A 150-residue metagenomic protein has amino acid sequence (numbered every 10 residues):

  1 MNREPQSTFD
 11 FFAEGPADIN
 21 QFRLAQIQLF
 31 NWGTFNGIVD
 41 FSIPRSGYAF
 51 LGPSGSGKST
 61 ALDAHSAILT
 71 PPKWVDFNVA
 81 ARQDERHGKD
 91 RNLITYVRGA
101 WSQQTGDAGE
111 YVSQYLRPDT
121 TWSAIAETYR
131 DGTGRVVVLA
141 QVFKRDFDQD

Functional and structural regions predicted by a protein language model:
M1-D150: Extreme N-terminal "head/tail" segments of very large remodeling/mechanoenzyme assemblies
